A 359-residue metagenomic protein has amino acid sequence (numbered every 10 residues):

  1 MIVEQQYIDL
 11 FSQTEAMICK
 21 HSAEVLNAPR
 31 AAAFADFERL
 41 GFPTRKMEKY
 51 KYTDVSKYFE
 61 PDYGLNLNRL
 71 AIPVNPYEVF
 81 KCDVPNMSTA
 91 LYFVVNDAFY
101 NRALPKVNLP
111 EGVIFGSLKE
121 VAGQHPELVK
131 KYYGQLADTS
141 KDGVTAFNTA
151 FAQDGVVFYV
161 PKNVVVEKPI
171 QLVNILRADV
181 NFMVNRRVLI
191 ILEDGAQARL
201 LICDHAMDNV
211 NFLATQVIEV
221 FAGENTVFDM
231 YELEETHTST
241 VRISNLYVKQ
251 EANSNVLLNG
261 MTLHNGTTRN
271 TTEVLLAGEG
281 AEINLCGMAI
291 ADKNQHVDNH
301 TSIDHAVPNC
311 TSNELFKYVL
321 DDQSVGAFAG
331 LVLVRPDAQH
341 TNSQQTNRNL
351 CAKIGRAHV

Functional and structural regions predicted by a protein language model:
M1-R186, L192-D194, I202-D204, G355-R356: N-terminal leader/transition segments
I114, Q124-R356: Conserved beta-strand/loop scaffold segments within soluble protein domains that form the structured core and edges
